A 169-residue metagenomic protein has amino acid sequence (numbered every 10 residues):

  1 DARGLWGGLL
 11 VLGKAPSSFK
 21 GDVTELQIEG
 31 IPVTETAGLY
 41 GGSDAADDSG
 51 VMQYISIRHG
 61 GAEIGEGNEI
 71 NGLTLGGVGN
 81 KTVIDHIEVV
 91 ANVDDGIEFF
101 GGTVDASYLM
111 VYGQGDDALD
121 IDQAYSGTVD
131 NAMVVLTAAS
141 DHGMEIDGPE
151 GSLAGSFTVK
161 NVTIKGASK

Functional and structural regions predicted by a protein language model:
D1-K169: Beta-strand/loop edge motif enriched in small/polar residues
